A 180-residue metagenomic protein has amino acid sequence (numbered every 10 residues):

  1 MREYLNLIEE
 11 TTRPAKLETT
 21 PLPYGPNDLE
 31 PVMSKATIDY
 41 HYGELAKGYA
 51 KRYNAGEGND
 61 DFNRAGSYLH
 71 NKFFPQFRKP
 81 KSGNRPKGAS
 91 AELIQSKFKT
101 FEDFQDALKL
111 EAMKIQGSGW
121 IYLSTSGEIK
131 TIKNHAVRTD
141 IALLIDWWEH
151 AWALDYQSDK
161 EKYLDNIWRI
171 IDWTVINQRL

Functional and structural regions predicted by a protein language model:
Y4-L180: Feature for soluble, non-membrane regions of globular proteins
